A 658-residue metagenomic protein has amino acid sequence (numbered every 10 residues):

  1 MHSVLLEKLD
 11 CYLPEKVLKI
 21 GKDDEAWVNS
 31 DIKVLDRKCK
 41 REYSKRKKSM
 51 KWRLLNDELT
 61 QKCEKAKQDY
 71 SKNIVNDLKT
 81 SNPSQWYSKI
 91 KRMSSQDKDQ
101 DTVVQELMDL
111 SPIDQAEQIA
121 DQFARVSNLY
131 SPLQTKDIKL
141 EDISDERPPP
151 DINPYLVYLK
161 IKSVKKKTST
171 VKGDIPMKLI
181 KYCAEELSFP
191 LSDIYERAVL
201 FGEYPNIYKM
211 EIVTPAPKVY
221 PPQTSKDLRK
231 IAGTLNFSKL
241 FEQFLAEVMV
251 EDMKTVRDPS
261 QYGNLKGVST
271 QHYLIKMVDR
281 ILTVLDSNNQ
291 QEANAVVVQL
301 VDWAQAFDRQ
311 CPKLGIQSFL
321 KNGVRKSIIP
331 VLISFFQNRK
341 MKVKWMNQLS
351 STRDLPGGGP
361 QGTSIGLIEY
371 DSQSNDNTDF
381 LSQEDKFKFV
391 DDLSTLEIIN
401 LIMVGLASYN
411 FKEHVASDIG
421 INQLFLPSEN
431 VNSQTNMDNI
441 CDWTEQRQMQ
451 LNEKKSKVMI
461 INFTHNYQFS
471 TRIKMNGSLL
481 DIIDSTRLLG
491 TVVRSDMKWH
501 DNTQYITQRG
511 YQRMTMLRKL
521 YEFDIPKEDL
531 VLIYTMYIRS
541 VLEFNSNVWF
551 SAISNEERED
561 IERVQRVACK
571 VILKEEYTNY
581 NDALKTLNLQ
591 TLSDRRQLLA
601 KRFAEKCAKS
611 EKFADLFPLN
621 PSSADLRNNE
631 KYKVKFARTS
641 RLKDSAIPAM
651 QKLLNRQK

Functional and structural regions predicted by a protein language model:
M1-M108, T535-M536, V541-L542, S546-E556 (+1 more regions): Arg/Lys-enriched, amphipathic patches
V4, P83-K226, N236-L240, R257 (+4 more regions): Surface-exposed loop/turn segments and immediately adjacent short secondary-structure elements within folded domains
V17-G21, E25-V28, N73, D258 (+6 more regions): Non-catalytic, peripheral interaction segments enriched in hydrophobic/basic residues
F123, R147-P360, E397: Conserved pre-catalytic core of RNA-dependent polymerases
L245-Y262, L285-Q290, L367-I421: Active-site palm subdomain of RNA-directed nucleic acid polymerases
Q305-N322, S394-C441: Catalytic palm subdomain of template-directed nucleic-acid polymerases, centered on the conserved carboxylate motif
N347, A407, F425, T435 (+2 more regions): Short, conserved micro-motifs composed of acidic
